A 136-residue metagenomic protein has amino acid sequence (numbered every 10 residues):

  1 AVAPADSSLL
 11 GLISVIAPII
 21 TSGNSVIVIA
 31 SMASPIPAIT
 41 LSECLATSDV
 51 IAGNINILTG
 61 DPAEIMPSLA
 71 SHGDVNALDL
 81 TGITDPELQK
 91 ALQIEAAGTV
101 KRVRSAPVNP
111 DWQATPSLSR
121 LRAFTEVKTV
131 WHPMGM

Functional and structural regions predicted by a protein language model:
A1-S48: Conserved small-residue-rich beta-alpha loop and adjacent elements that most often cradle the phosphate/pyrophosphate
A17-I20, S68, E95: Hydrophobic/aromatic ligand-binding patch that stacks against planar heteroaromatic rings of cofactors or nucleotides
G23, I55, L69: Residue-level signal for inorganic ion chemistry
V26-I29, N56-L58, A77-D79: Short hydrophobic alpha-helical runs that function as membrane-insertion/retention elements
M32-I36, G60-D61, I83-T84: Short beta->alpha linker loops
A52, T59, P107: Short loop/edge segments at beta-strand edges and connector loops that shape dinucleotide/nucleotide cofactor-binding
E64-I65: Short acidic active-site motifs
G73-M136: C-terminal segments
